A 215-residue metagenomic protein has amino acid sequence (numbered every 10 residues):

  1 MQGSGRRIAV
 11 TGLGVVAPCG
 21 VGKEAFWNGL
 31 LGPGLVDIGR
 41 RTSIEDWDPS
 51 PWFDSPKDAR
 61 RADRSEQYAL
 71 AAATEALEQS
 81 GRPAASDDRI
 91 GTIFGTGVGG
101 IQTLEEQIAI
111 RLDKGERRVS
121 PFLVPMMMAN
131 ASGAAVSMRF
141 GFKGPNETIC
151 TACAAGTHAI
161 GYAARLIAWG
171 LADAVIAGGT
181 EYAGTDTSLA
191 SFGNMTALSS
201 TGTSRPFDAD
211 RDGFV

Functional and structural regions predicted by a protein language model:
M1-P145, R165-A168, G184-F214: Conserved "HGTGT" condensation-loop signature of ketosynthase/thiolase-family condensing enzymes that catalyze
P145-T151: Short loop-beta-helix segment that forms the pyridoxal 5′-phosphate
G156: Short conserved active-site loop signatures built around small residues
A159: Active-site histidine-anchored catalytic micro-motif
Y162: Internal active-site segments that recognize and position negatively charged phosphoryl groups and nucleotide moieties
A172-V175: Short, high-confidence coil segments that cap the C-terminus of an alpha-helix and link into the following beta-strand
G178: Conserved residues at the C-terminal ends of beta-strands
E181: Catalytic metal-binding/acid-base residues of hydrolase active sites
